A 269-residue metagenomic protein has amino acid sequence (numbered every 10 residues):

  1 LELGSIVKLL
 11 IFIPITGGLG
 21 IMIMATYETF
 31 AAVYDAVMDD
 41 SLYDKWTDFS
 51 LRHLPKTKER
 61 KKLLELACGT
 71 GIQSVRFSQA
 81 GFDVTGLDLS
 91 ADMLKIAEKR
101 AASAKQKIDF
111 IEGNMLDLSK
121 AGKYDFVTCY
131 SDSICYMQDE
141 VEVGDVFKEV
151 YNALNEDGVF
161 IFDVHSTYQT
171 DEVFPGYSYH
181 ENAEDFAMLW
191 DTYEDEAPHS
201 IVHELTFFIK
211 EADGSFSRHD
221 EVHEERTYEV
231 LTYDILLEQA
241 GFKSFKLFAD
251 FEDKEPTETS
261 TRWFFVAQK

Functional and structural regions predicted by a protein language model:
I6-I23: Short, Lys/Arg-enriched N-terminal segments with co-localized hydrophobic residues within the first ~10-30 amino acids
M22-K58: Conserved class I S-adenosyl-L-methionine
R60-G69: Conserved class I S-adenosyl-L-methionine
I72-D117: Class I SAM-dependent methyltransferase SAM/SAH-binding core
S119-F126: A short acidic, Gly/Pro-enriched loop at the edge of an enzyme's catalytic core that lines a small-molecule cofactor
G144-E156: A short glycine-rich, Lys/Arg-flanked "PGG" loop and its adjoining helix->strand segment in the class I
I161-T232: SAM-dependent methyltransferase
E224-K269: C-terminal lobe and adjacent flexible extensions of AdoMet/dcAdoMet transferase-like proteins
